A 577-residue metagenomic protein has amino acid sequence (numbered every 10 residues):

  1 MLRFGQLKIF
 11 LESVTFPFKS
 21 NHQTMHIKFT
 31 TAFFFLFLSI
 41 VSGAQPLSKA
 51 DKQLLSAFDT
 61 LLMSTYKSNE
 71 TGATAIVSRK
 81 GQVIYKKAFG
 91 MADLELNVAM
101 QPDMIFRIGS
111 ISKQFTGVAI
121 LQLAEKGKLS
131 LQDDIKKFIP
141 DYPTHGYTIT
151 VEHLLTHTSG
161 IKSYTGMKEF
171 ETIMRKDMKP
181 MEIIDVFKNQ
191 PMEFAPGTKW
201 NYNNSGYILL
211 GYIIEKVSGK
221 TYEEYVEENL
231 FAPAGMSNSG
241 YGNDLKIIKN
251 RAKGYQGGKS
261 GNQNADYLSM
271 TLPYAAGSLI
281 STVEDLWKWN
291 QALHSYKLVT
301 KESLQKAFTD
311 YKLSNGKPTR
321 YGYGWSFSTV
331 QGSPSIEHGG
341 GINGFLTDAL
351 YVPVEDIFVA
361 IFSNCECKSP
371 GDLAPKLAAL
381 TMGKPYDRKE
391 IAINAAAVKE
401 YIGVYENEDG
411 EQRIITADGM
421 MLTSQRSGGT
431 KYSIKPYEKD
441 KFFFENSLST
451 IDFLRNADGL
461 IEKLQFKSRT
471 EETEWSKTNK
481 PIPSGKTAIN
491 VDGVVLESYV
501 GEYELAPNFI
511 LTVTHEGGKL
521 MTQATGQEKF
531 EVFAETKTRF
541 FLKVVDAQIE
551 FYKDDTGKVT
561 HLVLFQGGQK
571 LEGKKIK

Functional and structural regions predicted by a protein language model:
M1-K49: Bacterial Sec-dependent N-terminal signal peptides
L2-K8, N21-Q23, E95, G117-I120 (+2 more regions): Residue-level recognition of alpha-helix boundary/capping or hinge positions
Q45-K87, S218-E227, A232, G261-P507 (+1 more regions): Catalytic loop of the DD-peptidase/beta-lactamase superfamily, centered on the K-T-G motif and neighboring
P46, K52, K67, T71 (+5 more regions): Active-site-proximal loop and beta-strand segments within enzyme catalytic domains
L61, A119, T150, E182-I183 (+4 more regions): Hydrophobic alpha-helical segments typical of transmembrane helices and their membrane-interface/capping positions
S112-T116, T150, G206-L209, A275 (+2 more regions): Catalytic-loop motifs flanking and including active-site residues across diverse enzymes
A119-L123, L210-I214, L286-W289, F358-V359: Buried hydrophobic packing segments
A232-N238: Long, well-ordered core segments of solenoidal/helical folds
